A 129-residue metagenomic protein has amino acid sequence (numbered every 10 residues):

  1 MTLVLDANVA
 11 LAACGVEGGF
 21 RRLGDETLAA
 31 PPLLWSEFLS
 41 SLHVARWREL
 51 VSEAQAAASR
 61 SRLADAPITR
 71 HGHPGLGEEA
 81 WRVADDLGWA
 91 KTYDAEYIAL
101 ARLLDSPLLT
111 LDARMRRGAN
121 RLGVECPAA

Functional and structural regions predicted by a protein language model:
M1-T2, D25-L28, I68, R102-L108: Short active-site oxyanion
M1-W35, A45-A58: Short, well-structured N-terminal submotif of metal-dependent ribonuclease cores
L3-L5, T92, R117, A128: Extended beta-strand/beta-hairpin segments
L5, A30, H71, T92-A95 (+1 more regions): Short beta-strand scaffold positions
N8, P32, P74, D112-A113: Alpha-helix N-cap/helix-start capping motif
A13, E37, E79, R117-G118: Phosphate- and divalent-cation-binding pockets in alpha/beta enzyme and binding domains that engage nucleotide-derived
W35, I98-A129: Acidic, PIN/NYN-like endoribonuclease modules and their adjacent C-terminal/linker elements
A56-L87, A95: Acidic catalytic patch
